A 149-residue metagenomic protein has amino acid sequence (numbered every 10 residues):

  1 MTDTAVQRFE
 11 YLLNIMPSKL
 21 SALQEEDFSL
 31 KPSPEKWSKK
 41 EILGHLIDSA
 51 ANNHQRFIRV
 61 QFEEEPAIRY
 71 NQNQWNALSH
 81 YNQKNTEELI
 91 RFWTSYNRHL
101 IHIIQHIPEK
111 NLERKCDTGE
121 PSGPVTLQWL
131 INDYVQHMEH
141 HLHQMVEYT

Functional and structural regions predicted by a protein language model:
M1-D3, N14-M16, L30, F62-E64 (+2 more regions): N-terminal start-of-chain detector that recognizes signal peptides and the immediate post-cleavage beginning
M1-E25, D48-R59, N132-Q136: Alpha-helical bundle segments that constitute or directly flank the non-heme di-iron/ferroxidase center
T2-L13, K36-L43, T86-I90, L127-I131: Amphipathic, non-membrane alpha-helical segments in soluble helical-bundle scaffolds
R8, L12, K19-S21, N76-R114: Acidic/histidine-rich alpha-helical segments that form the ligand environment of transition-metal centers
S18, E25-F28, A51, E65 (+4 more regions): Generic structural signal for secondary-structure transition and capping sites
E26-K31, E88-L89: Short helix-to-loop capping/linker segments positioned immediately adjacent to catalytic or ligand/cofactor-binding
S29-N73, K115-T149: Short, contiguous alpha-helical
